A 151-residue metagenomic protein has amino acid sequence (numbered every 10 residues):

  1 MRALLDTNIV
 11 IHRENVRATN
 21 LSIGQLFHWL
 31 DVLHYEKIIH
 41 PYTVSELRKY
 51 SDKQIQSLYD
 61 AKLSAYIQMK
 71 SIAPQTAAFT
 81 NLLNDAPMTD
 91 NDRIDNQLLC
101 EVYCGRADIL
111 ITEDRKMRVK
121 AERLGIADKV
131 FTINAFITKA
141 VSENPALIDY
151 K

Functional and structural regions predicted by a protein language model:
M1-I39, Y50-S57: Short, well-structured N-terminal submotif of metal-dependent ribonuclease cores
I9, T43, Q97-L98, K116-M117: Alpha-helix capping/helix-boundary segments
E14-R17, D85-N91: Short, flexible loop segments at the rims of nucleotide/cofactor-binding pockets, characterized by
W29, E101, K120: Hydrophobic/aromatic ligand-binding patch that stacks against planar heteroaromatic rings of cofactors or nucleotides
E36-I39, T43-I72: Short, surface-exposed acidic-centric catalytic microdomains
S64-T89: Acidic catalytic patch
M88, G105, I109, R115-K151: Acidic, PIN/NYN-like endoribonuclease modules and their adjacent C-terminal/linker elements
R93, I111-T112: Short beta-strand scaffold positions
